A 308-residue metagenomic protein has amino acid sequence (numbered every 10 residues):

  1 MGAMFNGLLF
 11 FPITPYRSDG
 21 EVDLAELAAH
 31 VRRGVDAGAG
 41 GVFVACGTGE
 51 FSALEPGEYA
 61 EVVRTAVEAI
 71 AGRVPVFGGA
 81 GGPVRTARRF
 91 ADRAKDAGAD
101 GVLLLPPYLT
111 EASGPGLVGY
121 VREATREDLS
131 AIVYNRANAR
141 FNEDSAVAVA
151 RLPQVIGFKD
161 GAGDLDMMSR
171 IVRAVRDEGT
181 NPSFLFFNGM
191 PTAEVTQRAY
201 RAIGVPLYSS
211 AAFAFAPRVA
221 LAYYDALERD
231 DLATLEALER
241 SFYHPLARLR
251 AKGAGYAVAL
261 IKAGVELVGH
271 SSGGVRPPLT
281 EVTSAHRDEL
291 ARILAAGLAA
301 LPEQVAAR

Functional and structural regions predicted by a protein language model:
G2-R140, A146, T280: Active-site beta->alpha loop and helix N-cap motifs at the rims of alpha/beta catalytic domains
L9-P15, A37-G38, A202-A212, A216-R308: C-terminal alpha-helical cap/extension of soluble enzyme domains
V22, A29, G57, E61 (+9 more regions): Conserved active-site and cofactor/substrate-binding residues in soluble primary-metabolism enzymes
V31, V63, A91, V121 (+4 more regions): A generic alpha-helix structural signal
E68-V74, A97-G98, E127-L129, R151-Q154 (+3 more regions): Short helix-capping segments at alpha-helix termini
A131, V155, R276: Glycine-rich phosphate-binding "P-loop"
A137-L246, R250-A254: Catalytic alpha/beta core domains of metabolic enzymes, predominantly
